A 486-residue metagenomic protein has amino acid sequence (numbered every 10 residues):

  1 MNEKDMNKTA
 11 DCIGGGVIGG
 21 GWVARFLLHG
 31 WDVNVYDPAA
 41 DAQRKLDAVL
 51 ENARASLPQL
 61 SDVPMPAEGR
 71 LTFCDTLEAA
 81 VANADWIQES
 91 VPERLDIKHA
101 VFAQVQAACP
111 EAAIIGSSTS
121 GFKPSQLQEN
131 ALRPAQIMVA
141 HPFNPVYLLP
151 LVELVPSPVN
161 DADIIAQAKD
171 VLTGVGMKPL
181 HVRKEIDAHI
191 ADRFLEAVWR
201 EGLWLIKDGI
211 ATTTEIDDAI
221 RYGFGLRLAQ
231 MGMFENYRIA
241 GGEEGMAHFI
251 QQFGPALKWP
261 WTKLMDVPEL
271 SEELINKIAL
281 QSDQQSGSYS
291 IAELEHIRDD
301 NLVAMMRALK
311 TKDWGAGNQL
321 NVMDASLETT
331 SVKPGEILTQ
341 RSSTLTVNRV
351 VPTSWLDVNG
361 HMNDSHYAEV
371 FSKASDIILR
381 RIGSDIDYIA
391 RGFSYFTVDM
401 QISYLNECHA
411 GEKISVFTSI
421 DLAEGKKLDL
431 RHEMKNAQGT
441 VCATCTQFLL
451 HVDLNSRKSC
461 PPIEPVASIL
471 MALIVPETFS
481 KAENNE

Functional and structural regions predicted by a protein language model:
M1-Q59: NAD(P)+-binding Rossmann beta1-loop-alpha1 motif at the extreme N-terminus of oxidoreductases
N2-K4, H29, M177, T213-E336: NAD(P)-dependent Rossmann-like dehydrogenase/reductase catalytic/cofactor-binding core
P38-D41, S56-I114, F122: Rossmann-like NAD(P)-binding element
S117-R183, A188, D192: Rossmann-fold dinucleotide-binding core
T173-A197, A211-D217, M231-Y237: Conserved Rossmann-fold dehydrogenase catalytic segment
G335-V398, L454-E486: Hot-dog-fold acyl-thioester-processing enzymes
I378-L428, C442-T444: Hydrophobic beta-strand-centered segment that forms part of the acyl-chain substrate-binding groove
